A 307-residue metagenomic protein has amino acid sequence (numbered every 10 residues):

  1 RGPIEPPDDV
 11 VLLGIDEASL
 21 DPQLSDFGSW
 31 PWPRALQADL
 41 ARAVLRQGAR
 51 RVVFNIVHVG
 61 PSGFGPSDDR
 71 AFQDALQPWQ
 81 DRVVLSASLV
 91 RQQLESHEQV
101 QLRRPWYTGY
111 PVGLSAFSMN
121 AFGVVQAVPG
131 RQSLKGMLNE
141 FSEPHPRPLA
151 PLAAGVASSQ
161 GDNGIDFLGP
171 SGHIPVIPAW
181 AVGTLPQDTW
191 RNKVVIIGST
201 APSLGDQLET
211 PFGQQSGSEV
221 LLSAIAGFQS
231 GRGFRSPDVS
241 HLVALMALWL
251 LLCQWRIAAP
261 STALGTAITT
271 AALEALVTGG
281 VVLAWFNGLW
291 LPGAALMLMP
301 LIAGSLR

Functional and structural regions predicted by a protein language model:
R1-Q160, W190-S261, G265, T269-T270: Non-transmembrane functional regions of envelope-associated proteins
G2-I4, P186, A295: Generic hydrophobic alpha-helical membrane-segment signal
W30-W32, L102-R104, A179-L185, F286: Short, mixed-charge, low-aromatic patches
P33, P178, I225, P292-G293: A diffuse structural propensity rather than consistent per-protein peaks
F117, N163-D166, P186, N192 (+1 more regions): N-terminal hydrophobic or amphipathic segments with adjacent small-residue motifs that include Sec signal peptides
L152-L185: Substrate-access "cap/lid" subdomains that shape and gate the entrance to catalytic or ligand-binding pockets
T269-R307: Membrane-embedded alpha-helical segments, specifically the hydrophobic cores of selected transmembrane helices
